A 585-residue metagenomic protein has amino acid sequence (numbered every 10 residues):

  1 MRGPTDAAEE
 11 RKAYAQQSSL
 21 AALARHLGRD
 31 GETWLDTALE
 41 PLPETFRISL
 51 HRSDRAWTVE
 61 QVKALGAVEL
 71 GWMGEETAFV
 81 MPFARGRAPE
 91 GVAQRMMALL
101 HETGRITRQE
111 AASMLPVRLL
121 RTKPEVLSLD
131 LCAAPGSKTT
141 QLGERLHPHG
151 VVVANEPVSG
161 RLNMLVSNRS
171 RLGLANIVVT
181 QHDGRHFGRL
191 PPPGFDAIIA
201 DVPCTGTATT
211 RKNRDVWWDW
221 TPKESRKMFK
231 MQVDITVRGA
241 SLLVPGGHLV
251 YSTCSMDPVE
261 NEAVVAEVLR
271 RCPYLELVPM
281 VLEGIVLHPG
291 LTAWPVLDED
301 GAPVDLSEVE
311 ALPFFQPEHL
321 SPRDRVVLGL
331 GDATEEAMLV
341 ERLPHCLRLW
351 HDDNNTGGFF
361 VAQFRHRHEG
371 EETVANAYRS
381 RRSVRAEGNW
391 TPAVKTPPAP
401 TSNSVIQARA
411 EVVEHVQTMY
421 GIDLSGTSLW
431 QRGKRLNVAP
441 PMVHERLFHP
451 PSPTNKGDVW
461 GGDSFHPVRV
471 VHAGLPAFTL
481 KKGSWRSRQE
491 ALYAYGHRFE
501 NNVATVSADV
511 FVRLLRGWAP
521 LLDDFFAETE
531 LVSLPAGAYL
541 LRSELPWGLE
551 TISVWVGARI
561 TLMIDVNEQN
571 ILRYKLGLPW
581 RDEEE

Functional and structural regions predicted by a protein language model:
M1-A67, P303-L306, E310-L312, E318-V340 (+1 more regions): Polybasic, low-complexity RNA-engagement segments
E75-T122, L165: Class I SAM-dependent transferase core
E125-A134: Conserved class I S-adenosyl-L-methionine
P135-P148: Conserved SAM-binding loop of SAM-dependent methyltransferases across substrates and taxa, primarily the Class I
L146-H147, L243-P245: Helix-to-beta-strand junctions that scaffold the AdoMet/dcAdoMet cofactor pocket in Class I SAM-dependent enzymes
H149-V153: Short beta-strand element of Class I
N155-P192, A200: S-adenosyl-L-methionine
G160, P193-R238, L243, V250 (+4 more regions): Mobile active-site "lid"/loop adjacent to the S-adenosyl-L-methionine
